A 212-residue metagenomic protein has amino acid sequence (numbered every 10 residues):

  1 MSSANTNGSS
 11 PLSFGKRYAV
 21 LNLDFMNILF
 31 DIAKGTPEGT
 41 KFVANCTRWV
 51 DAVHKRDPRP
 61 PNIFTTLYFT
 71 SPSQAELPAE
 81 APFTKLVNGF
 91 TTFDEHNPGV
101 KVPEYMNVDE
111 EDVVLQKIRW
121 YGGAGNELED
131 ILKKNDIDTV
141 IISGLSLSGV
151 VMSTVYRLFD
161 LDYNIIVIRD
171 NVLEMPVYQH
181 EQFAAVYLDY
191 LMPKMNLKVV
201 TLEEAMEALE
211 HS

Functional and structural regions predicted by a protein language model:
S2-A19, R48-D51, K55-R56, V87-S212: Active-site-adjacent betaalpha module
K16, K34-V53, P58-F69: A short alpha/beta connector and helix-capping loop motif
A19-M26: Acidic-leg catalytic submotif of subtilisin-like serine proteases
F25, Y68, D170: Active-site loop/turn elements of alpha/beta-hydrolase fold enzymes, especially the short glycine-/histidine-rich
M26-I32: Short acidic, Gly/Ser-rich segments with clustered Asp/Glu that frequently serve as metal-coordination loops in enzyme
A33-P37, V177-H180: Short, solvent-exposed loop/turn segments at secondary-structure boundaries
N62-I63, L67-G89: Early exported N-terminus immediately downstream of N-terminal targeting peptides
